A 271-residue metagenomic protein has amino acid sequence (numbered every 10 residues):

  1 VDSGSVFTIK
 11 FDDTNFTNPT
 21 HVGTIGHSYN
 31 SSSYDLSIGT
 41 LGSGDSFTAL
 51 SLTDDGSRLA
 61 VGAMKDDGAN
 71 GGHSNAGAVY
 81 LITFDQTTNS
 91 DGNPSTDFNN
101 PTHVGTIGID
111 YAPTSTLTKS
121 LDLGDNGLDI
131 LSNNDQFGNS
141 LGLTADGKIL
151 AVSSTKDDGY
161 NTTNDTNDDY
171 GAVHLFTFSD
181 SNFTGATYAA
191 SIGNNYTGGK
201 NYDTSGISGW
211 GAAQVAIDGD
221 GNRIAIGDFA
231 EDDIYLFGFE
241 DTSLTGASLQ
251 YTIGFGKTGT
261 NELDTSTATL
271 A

Functional and structural regions predicted by a protein language model:
V1-A271: Conserved beta-strand/short-helix segments that make up beta-rich extracellular adhesion/recognition modules
